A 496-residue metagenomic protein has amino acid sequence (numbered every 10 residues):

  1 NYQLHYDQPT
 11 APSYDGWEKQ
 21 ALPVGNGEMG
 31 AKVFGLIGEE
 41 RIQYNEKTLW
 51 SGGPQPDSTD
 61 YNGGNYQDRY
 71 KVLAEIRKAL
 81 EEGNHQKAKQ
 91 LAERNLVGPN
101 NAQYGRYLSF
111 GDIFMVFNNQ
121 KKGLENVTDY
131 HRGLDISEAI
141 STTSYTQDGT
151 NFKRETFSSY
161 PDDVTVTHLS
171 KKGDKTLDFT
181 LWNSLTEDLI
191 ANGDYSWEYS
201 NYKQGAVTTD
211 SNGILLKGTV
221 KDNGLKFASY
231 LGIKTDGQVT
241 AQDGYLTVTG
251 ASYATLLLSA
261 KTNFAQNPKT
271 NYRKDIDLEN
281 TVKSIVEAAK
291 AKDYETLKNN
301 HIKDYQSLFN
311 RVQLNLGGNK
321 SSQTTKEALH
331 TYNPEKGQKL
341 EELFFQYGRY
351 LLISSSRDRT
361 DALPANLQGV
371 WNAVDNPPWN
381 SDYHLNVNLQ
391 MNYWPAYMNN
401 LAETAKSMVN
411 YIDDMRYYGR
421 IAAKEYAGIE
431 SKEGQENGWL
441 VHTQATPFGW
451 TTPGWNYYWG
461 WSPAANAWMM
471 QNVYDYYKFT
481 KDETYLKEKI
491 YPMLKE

Functional and structural regions predicted by a protein language model:
N1-Y457, D475-Y477, K495: Aromatic-residue-lined binding/catalytic grooves and analogous aromatic/hydrophobic interfacial grooves in multimeric
S462-E496: Active-site neighborhood of glycoside hydrolase catalytic domains
